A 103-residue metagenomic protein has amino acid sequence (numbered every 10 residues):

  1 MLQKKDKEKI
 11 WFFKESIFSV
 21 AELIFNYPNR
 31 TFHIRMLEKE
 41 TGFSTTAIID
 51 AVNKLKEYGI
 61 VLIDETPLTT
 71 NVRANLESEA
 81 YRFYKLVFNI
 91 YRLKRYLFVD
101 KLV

Functional and structural regions predicted by a protein language model:
M1-Q3: Intrinsically disordered, low-complexity and often Lys/Arg-enriched segments
K5-I17, H33, T66-F88: Short, cationic-aromatic polyanion-contact patches
V20, Y27-T66, T70: N-terminal helix-turn-helix
L37, I49, S78, N89-Y91: General N-terminal targeting signals
L86-V103: Amphipathic alpha-helical dimerization/coiled-coil segments that flank or bridge DNA-binding/regulatory modules
